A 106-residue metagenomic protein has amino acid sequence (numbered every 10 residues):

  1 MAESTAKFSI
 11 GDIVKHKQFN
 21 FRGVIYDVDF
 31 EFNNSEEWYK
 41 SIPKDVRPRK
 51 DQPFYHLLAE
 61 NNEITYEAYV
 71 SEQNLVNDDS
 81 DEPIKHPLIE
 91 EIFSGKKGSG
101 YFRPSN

Functional and structural regions predicted by a protein language model:
M1-E3, P43-D45, L88-I89: Intrinsically disordered, low-complexity segments enriched in polar/charged residues with Gly/Pro, especially when
M1-I13, Q18-R22, D29-F32, R103-N106: Mixed-charge, Lys/Arg-rich low-complexity intrinsically disordered regions
D12, S41-V46: Intrinsically disordered, low-complexity boundary segments flanking structured domains
F21, P43, F54-Y55: Broad hydrophobic/π-residue packing in well-ordered secondary structure
I25-Y26, E37: Short amphipathic alpha-helical leader/targeting segments
D27-D29, A59: Residue-level signal for short segments within beta-strands and strand-turn junctions of well-structured beta-sheet
F32-S41: Short, solvent-exposed secondary-structure boundary/capping segments
R47-N106: Intrinsically disordered, low-complexity, charged/polar segments
